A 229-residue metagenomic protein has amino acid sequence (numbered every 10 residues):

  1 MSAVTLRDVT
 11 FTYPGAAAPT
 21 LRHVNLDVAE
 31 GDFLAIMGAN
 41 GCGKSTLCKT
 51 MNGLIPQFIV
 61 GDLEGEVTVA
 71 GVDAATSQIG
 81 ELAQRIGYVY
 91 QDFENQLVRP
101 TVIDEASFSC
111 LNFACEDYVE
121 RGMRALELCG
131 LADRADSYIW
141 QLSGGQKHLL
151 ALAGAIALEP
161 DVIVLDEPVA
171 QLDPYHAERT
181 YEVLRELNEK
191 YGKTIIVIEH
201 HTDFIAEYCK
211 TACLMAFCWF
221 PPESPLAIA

Functional and structural regions predicted by a protein language model:
M1-A3, F11-H23, I55-V60, T76-Q78: A short, flexible loop at the N-terminus of ABC-type nucleotide-binding domains that lies
M37-A39: The feature captures the beta-strand-to-loop junction immediately N-terminal to the Walker
V60-V72: Conserved ABC transporter NBD signature motif
E116-R134: Conserved ABC ATPase "signature" region
Y138-L142, Q146: Conserved ABC ATPase signature
E159: Conserved catalytic motifs of ABC-family nucleotide-binding domains
I163-D166: Catalytic Walker B motif of ABC-type/P-loop ATPase nucleotide-binding domains
